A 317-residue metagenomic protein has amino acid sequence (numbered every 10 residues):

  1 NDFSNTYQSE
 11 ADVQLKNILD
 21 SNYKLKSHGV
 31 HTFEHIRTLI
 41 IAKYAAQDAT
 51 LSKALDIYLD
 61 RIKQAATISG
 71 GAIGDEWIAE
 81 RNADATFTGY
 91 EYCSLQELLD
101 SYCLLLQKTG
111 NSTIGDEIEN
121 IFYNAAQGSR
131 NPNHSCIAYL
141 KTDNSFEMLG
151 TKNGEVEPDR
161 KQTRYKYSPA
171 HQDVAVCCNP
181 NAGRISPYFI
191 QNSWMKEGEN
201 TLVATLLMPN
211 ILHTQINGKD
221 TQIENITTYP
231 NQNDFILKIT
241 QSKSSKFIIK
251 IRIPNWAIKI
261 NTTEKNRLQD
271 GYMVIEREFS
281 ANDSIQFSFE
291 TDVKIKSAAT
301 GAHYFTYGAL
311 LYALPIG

Functional and structural regions predicted by a protein language model:
N1-G317: Glycan-recognition and catalytic cores of secretory/periplasmic carbohydrate-active enzymes
